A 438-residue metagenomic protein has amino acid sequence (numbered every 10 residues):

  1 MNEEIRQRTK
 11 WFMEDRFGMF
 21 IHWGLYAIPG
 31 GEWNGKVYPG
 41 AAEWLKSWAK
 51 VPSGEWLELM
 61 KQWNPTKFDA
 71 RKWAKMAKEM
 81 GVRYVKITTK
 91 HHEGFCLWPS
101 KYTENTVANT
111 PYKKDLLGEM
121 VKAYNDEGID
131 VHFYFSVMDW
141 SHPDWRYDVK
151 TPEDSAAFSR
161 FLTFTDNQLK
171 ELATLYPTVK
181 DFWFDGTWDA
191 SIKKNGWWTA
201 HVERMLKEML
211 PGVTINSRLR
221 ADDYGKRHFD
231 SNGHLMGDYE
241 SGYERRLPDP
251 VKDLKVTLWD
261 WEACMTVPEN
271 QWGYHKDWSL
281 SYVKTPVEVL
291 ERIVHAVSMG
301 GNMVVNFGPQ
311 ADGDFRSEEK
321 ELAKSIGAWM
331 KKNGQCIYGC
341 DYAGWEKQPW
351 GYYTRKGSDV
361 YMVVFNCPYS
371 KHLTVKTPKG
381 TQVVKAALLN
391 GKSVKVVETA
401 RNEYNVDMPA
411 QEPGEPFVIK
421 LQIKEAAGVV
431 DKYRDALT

Functional and structural regions predicted by a protein language model:
M1-T438: Mature catalytic domains of secreted/periplasmic carbohydrate-active enzymes
